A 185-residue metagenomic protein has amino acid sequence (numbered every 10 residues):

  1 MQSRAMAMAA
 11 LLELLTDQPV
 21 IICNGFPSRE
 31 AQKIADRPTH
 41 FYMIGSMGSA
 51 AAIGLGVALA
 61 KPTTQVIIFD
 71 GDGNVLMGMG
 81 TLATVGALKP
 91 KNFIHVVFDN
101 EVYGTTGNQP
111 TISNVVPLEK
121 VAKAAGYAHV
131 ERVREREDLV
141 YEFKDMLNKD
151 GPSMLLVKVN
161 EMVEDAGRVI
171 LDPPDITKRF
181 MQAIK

Functional and structural regions predicted by a protein language model:
M1-M47: Active-site diphosphate/adenylate-binding microenvironment
Q2, G73-G78, E135-E137: Active-site glycine- and acidic-residue-rich loops that bind and position anionic ligands or nucleotide-like cofactors
Q2-M6, R37, K149-K185: Glycine/aspartate-rich loop-and-adjacent alpha/beta segment that forms the canonical ThDP
Q18-V20, T64-I68, F93, K149-V157: Generic beta-sheet signal
N24-P27, N100-V102, K158-V163: Glycine-rich beta-alpha junction loops
E30-D99: Thiamine diphosphate
F98-N108: Long, charge-dense
P110-K144: Conserved thiamine diphosphate
